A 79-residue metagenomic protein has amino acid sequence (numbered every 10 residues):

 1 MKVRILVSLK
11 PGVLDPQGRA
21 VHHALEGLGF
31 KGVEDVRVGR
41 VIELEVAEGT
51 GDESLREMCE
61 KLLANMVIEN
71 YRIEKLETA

Functional and structural regions predicted by a protein language model:
K2-E43, A47-A79: Long, contiguous binding/interaction regions
